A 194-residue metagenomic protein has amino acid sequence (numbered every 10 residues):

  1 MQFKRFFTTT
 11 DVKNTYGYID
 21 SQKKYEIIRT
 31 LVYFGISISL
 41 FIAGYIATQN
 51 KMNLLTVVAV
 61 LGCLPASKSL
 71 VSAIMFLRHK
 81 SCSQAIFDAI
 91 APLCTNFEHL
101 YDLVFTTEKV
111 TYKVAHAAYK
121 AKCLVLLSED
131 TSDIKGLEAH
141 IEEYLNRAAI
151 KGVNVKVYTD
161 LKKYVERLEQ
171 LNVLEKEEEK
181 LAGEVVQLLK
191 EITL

Functional and structural regions predicted by a protein language model:
M1-L100, T107, A139, A148-K151 (+1 more regions): Surface-exposed interaction regions that form or flank ligand-binding interfaces
T95-D133: Acidic, Ser/Thr-rich low-complexity segments on the non-lumenal side of membrane proteins
T111, C123-L124, V155, T159 (+1 more regions): Generic preference for hydrophobic/aromatic residues in regular secondary structure cores
A117-K122, Y144-R147, L174-E177: Short, low-complexity, polar/charged sequence segments that are solvent-exposed and flexible
L126-V157: Structured, soluble extracytoplasmic/luminal domains of envelope-associated proteins
